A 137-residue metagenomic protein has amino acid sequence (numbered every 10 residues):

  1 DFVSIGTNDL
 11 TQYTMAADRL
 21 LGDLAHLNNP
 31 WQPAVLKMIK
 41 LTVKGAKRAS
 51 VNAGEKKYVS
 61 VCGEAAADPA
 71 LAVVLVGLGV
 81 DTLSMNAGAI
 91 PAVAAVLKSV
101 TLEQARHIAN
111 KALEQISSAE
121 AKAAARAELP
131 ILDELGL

Functional and structural regions predicted by a protein language model:
D1-L137: Non-catalytic helical/linker scaffolds that mediate oligomerization, partner binding, and domain coupling around large
